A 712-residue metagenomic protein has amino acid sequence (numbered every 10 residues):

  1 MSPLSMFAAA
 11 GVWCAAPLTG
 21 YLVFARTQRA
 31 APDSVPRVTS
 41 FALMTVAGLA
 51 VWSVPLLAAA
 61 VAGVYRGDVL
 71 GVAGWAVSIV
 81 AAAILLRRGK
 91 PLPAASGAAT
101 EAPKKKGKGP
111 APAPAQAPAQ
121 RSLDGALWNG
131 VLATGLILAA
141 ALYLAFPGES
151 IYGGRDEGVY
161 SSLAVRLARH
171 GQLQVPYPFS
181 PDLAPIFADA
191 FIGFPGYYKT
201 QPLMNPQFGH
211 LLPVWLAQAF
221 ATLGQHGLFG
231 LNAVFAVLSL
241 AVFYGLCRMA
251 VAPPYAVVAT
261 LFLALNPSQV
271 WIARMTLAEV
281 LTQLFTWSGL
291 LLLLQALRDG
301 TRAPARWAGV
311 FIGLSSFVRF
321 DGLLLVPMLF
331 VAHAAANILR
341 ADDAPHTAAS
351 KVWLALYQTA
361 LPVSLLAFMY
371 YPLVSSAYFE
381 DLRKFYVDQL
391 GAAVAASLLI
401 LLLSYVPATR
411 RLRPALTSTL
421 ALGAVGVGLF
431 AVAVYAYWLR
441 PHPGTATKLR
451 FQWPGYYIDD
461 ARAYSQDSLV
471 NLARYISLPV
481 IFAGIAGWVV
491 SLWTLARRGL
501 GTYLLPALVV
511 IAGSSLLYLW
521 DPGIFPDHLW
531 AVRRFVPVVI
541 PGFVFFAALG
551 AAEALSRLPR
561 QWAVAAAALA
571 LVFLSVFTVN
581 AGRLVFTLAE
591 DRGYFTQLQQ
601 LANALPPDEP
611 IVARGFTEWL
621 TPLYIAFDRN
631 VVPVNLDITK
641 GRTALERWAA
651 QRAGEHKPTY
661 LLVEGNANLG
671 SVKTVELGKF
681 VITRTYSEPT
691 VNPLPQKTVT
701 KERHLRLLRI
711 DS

Functional and structural regions predicted by a protein language model:
M1-L127, L339, H346-W493, A649 (+2 more regions): Membrane-embedded, hydrophobic transmembrane alpha-helices
G20, I79-R87, G227-A250, S288: Transmembrane-helix motifs of polytopic, lipid-linked glycan transferases
A140-Y143, G322, M369-Y370, W520-D521 (+2 more regions): Transmembrane alpha-helical segments
Y160-S161, A233, E279, L390-A392 (+2 more regions): Hydrophobic/aromatic-rich transmembrane helices and adjacent perimembrane loops
L167-F220, P454-D459, A463-S465, P526: Interfacial juxtamembrane loops and adjacent helix segments that form the catalytic/substrate-binding surfaces
L246, A259-F262, L293, P304-R319 (+2 more regions): Membrane-interface alpha helices of multi-pass inner-membrane proteins
R248-V251, G289-W307, N337-H346: Membrane-interface transmembrane helices that cradle and orient dolichyl/undecaprenyl
S268-T282, F320-D321: Short acidic/glycine- and proline-prone juxtamembrane loop motifs at membrane-interface regions of multi-pass membrane
